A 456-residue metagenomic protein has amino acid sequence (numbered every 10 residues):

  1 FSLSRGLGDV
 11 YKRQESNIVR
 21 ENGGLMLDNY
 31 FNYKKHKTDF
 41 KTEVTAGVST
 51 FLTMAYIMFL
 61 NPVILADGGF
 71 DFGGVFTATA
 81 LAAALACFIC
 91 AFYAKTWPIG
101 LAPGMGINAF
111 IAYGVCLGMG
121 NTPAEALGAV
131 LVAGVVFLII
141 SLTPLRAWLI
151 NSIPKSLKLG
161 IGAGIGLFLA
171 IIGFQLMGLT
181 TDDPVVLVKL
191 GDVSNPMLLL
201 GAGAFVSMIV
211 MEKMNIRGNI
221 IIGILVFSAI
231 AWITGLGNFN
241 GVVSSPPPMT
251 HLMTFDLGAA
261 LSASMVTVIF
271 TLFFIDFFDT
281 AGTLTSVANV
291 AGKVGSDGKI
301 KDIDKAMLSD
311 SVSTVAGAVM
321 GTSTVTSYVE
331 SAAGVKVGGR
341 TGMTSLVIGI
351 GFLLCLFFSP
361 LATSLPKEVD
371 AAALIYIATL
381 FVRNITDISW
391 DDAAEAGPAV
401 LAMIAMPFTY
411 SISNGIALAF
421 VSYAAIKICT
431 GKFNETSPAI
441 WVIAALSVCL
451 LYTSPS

Functional and structural regions predicted by a protein language model:
F1, R5-Q14, Y452-S456: Conserved small/polar residues in nucleotide/adenosyl-binding loops
D9-L25: Short, Lys/Arg-enriched N-terminal segments with co-localized hydrophobic residues within the first ~10-30 amino acids
L25-G74, I224-I303: Helix-loop-helix hairpins and the membrane-proximal interhelical loops of multi-pass alpha-helical transport proteins
L27-I57, N61, G106-Y113, L117-G162 (+1 more regions): Helix-loop-helix junctions within the multi-pass membrane cores of secondary transporters/permeases
F70-A84: Loop-to-helix transition at the N-terminal end of transmembrane alpha-helices
A82-M105: Juxtamembrane transmembrane-helix boundary signature
G100-G106, T280-T283, T322-E330, N414-A417: Transmembrane helix boundary and interhelical junction motifs in multipass membrane proteins
M119-I233, G237, L346-S454: Membrane-embedded alpha-helical modules
